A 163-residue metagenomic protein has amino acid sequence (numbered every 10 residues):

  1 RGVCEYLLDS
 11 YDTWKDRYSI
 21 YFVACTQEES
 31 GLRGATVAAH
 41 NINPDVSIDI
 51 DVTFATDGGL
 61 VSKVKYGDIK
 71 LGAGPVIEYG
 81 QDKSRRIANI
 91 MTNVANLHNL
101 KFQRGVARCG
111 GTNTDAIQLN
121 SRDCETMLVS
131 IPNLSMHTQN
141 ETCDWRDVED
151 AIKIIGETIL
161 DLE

Functional and structural regions predicted by a protein language model:
R1-E29, A151-T158: Alpha-helical metal-binding/catalytic segments enriched in His/Glu/Asp
C4, A35-T36, T114: Generic hydrophobic/aromatic pocket-lining and core-packing "Φ" positions
E5-D12, H40-I42, Q118-D123: Alpha-helix C-terminal capping segments
Y18, P44-V46, C124-E125: Short coil/turn segments at beta-strand junctions that form active-site/ligand-binding loops
V23, V46-I48, M127-V129: Hydrophobic/aromatic beta-strand patches that form the interior of the parallel beta-sheet core in alpha/beta enzyme
V23-S30, V52-F54, N133-S135: Acidic, glycine-rich active-site loops and adjacent beta-strand->loop/helix elements that engage anionic groups
G31-K101: Metal-dependent peptidase/peptidase-like ectodomains
I69-I152, L160-L162: Active-site-adjacent substrate-binding region of metalloamidase/peptidase-like peptide-processing proteins
